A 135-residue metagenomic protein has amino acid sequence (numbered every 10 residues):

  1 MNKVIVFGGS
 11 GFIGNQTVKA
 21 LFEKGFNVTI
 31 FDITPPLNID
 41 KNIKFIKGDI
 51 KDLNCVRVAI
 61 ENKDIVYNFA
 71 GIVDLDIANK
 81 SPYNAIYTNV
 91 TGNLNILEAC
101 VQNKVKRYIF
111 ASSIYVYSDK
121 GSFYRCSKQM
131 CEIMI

Functional and structural regions predicted by a protein language model:
V4-K24: N-terminal Rossmann NAD(P)H-binding glycine-rich loop of SDR-like oxidoreductase domains
F7, F31, V66-A70, Y108-S113: SDR active-site strand-loop-helix element
K19, N93-L94, Q129-I135: Conserved active-site helix of classical SDR/Rossmann-fold NAD(P)-dependent CH-OH oxidoreductases
F26-L37: Conserved glycine-rich Rossmann-like NAD(P)H-binding loop of the short-chain dehydrogenase/reductase
N42-D52: Rossmann-fold cofactor-recognition segment
I50-Y87, A99, Y115-S118: NAD(P)H-binding glycine-rich loop region in Rossmannoid oxidoreductase-like domains and their noncatalytic homologs
T91-C126: Conserved Rossmann-fold NAD(P)-dependent oxidoreductase catalytic core, especially the SDR/UDP-sugar
